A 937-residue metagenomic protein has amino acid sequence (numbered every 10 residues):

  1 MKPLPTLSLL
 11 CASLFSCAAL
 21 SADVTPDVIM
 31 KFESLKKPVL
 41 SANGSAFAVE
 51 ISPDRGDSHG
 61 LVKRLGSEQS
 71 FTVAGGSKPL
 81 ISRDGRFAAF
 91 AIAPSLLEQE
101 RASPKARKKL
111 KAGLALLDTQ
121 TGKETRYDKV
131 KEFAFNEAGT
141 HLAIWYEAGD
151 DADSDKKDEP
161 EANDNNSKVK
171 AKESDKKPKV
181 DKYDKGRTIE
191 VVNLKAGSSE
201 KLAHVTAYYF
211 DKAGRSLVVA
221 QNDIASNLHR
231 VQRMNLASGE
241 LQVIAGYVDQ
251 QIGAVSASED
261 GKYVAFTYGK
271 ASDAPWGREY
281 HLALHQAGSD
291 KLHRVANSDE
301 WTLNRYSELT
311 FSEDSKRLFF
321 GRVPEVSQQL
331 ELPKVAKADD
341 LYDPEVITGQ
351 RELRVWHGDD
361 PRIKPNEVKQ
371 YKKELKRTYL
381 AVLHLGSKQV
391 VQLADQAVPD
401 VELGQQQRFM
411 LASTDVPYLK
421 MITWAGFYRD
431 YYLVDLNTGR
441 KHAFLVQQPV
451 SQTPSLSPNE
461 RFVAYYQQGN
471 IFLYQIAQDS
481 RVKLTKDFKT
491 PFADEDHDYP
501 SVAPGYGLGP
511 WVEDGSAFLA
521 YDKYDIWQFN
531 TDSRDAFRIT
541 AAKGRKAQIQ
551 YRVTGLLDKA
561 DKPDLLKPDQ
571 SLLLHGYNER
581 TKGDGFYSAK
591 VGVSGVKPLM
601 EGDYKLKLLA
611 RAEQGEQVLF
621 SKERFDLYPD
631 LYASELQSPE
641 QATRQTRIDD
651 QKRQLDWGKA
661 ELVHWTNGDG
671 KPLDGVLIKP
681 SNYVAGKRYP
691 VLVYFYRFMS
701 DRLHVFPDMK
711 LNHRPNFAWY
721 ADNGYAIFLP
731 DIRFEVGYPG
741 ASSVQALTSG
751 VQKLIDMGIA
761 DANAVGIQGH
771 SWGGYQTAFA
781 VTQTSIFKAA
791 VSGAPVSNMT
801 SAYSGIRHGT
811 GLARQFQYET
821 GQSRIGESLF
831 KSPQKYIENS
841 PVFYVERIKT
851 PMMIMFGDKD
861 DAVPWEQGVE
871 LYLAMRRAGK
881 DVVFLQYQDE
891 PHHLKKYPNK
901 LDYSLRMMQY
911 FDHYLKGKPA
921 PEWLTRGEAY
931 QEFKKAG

Functional and structural regions predicted by a protein language model:
M1-S8: Bacterial N-terminal signal peptides that target proteins for export
S8-L14, A19-P629, S634, D708 (+2 more regions): Beta-propeller folds
V191, V218, V391, L411 (+8 more regions): Hydrophobic/aromatic beta-strand patches that form the interior of the parallel beta-sheet core in alpha/beta enzyme
A225-S226, D273, A287-S289, V434-G439 (+10 more regions): Secondary-structure transition/capping motifs at alpha-helix termini and the adjoining loop/turn into the next element
D415, Y577, E623, Y694-F698 (+2 more regions): Glycine-rich His-Gly loop
A477-F492, S533-K546, G592, L636-Q641 (+10 more regions): Active/binding-pocket-proximal capping segment
D487-Y499, E640, T646-A764, Q768-H770 (+1 more regions): Cap/lid segment of the alpha/beta-hydrolase catalytic domain
H704-G937: Active-site-proximal cap/loop segments of hydrolase catalytic domains
